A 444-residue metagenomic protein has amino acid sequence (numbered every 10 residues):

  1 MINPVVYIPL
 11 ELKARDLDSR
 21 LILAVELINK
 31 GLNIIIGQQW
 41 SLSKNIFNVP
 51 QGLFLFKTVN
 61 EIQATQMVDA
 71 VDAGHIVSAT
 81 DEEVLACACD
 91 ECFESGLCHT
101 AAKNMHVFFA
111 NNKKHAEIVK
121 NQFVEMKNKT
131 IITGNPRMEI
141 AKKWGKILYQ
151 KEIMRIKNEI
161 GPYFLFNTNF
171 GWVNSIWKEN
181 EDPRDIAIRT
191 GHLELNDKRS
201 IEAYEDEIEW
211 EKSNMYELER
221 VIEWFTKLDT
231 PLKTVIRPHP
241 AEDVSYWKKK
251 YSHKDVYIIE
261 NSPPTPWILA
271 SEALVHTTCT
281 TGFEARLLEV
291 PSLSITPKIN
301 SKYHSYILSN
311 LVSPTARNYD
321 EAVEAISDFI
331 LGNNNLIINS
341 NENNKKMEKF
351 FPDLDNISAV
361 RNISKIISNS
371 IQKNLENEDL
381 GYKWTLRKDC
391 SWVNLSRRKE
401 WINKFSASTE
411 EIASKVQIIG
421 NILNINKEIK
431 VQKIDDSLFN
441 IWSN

Functional and structural regions predicted by a protein language model:
I2-M154, F166-N174, G282: Active-site and donor-binding regions of nucleotide-sugar-utilizing enzymes
I35, L55, S78, V107-F109 (+7 more regions): Hydrophobic/aromatic beta-strand patches that form the interior of the parallel beta-sheet core in alpha/beta enzyme
Q39, E207-E219, V235-F283, L287-L288: Donor nucleotide-activated moiety binding/catalytic core segment of transferases that use nucleotide-activated donors
I46-F47, A64-Q66, C87-C92, I140-G145 (+4 more regions): Short, charged, surface-exposed secondary-structure boundary motifs
C98, P231, P263-P264, V312: Acidic, amphipathic alpha-helical patches
K146-K248: Conserved catalytic-core segment of nucleotide-activated headgroup transferases in glycan assembly
E202, V323-N444: C-terminal amphipathic helix plus adjacent low-complexity, charged tail appended to glycosyltransferase catalytic
K248-H253, T280-D353: Catalytic binding pocket for nucleotide-activated donors in carbohydrate/polymer assembly enzymes
